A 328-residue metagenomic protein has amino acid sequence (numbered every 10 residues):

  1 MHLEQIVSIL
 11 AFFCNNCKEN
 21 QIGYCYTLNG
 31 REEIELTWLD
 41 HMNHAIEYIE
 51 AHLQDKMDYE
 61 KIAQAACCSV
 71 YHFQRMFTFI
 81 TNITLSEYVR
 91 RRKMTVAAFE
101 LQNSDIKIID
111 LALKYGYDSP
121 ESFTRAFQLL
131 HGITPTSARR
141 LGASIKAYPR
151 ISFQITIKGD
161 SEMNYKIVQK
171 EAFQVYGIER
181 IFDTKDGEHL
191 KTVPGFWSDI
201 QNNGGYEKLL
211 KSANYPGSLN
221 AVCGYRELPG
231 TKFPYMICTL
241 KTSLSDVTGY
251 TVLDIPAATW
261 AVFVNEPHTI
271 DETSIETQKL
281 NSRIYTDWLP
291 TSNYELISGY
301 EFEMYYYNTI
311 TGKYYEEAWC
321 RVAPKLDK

Functional and structural regions predicted by a protein language model:
C14-C17, C25: Cysteine-centered motifs
Y26-E32, K56-R92, A112-T134: Basic/polar phosphate-binding segments, predominantly the helix-turn-helix DNA-binding elements of transcriptional
L28-N43: Short, charge-enriched, intrinsically disordered boundary segments that mark the beginning of a structured element
N43-E60, F79-Y115, G142-S161: Terminal helix-turn-helix DNA-binding modules in bacterial transcription factors
I49, F73, I284: Conserved hydrophobic/aromatic pocket- or pore-lining residues that grip, position, or stack substrates in active sites
Q102, L113, D118-K328: A solvent-exposed interaction/effector surface
